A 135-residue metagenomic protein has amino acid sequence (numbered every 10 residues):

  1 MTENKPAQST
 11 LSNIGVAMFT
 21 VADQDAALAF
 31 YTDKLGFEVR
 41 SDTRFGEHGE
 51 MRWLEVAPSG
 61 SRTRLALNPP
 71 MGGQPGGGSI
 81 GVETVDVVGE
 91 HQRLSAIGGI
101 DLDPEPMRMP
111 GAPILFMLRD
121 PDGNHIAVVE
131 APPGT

Functional and structural regions predicted by a protein language model:
M1-L28, G77-I80, V129-T135: N-terminal beta-strand motif that seeds the catalytic metal site of vicinal oxygen chelate
P6-S9, F45-G46, E55-A57, P70-G73 (+1 more regions): Short secondary-structure boundary/capping segments
Q8-L11, K34, G99, D120: Alpha-helix termination/capping residues and helix-transition junctions
L11-S12, M18-R62: Core segments of cupin and vicinal oxygen chelate
D23-D25, S61, Q74-P75, S79-H125 (+1 more regions): Vicinal oxygen chelate
S41-T43, S59, P69-P70, M107-M109 (+1 more regions): Acetyl-CoA-dependent GNAT
G49, G111-A112, T135: Generic structural signal for helix capping and beta-alpha/helix-loop junctions
L65-L67: Transmembrane beta-strand segments that form the barrel wall of outer-membrane beta-barrel proteins
